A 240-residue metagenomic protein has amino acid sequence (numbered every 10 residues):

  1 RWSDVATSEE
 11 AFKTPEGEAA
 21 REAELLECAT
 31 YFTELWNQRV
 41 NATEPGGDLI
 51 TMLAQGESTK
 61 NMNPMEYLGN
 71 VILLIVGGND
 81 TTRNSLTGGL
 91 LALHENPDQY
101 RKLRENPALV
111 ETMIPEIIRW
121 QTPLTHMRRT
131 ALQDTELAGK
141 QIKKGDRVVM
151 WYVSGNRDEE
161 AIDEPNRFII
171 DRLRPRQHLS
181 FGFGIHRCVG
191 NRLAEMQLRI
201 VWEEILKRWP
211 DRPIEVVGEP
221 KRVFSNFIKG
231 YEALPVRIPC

Functional and structural regions predicted by a protein language model:
R1-C240: Cytochrome P450
